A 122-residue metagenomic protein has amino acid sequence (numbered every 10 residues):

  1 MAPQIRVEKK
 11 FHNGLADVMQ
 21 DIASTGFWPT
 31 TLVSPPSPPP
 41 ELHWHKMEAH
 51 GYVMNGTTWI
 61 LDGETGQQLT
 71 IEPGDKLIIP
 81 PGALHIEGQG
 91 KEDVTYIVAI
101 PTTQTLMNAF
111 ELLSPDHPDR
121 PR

Functional and structural regions predicted by a protein language model:
M1-V33, E41-L42, P115-R122: A short, N-terminal "cap"/entry segment at the start of jelly-roll beta-barrel domains of the cupin/DSBH fold
G26-W28, P35-P38, N55-W59, T102-T105: Short, charged/polar surface micro-motifs in flexible loops or helix N-caps
E41, H50, G66-L69: Short, surface-exposed secondary-structure edge patches
W44-I60: Short, conserved beta-strand element in jelly-roll/cupin
L61-G63, G88: A generic structural motif
G63-P81: Short acidic-glycine-tyrosine-enriched beta hairpin
P81-M107: Ligand-binding loop in jelly-roll beta-barrel domains
T103-P121: Short peripheral tails and domain-boundary helices/loops at the edges of structured domains
